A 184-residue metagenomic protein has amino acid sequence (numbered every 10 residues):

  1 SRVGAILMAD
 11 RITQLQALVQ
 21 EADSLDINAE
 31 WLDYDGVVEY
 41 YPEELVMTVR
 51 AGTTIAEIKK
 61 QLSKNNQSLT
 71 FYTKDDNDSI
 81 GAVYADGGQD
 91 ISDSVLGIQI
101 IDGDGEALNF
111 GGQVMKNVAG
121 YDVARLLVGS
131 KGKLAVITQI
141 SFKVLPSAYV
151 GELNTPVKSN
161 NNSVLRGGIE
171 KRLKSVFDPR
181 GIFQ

Functional and structural regions predicted by a protein language model:
S1-Q184: Noncatalytic alpha-helical scaffold of FAD-dependent oxidoreductases
